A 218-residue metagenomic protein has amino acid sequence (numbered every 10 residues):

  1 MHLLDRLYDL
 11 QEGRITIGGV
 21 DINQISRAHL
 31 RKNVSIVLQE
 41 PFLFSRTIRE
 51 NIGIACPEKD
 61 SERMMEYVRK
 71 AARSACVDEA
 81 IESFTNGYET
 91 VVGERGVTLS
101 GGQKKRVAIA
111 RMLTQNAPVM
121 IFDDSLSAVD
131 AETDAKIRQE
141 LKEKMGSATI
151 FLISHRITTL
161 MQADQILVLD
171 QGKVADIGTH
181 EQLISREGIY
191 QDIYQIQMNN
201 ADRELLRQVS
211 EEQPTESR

Functional and structural regions predicted by a protein language model:
L4-D5: Helix-to-loop junction immediately C-terminal to a conserved catalytic motif
E12-G19, Q24, R31, R49-E94 (+2 more regions): ABC ATPase nucleotide-binding domain helical subdomain, centered on the C-loop/LSGGQ "ABC signature"
T16-G18, V68-R69, D78-V107, N116 (+3 more regions): ABC-fold ATPase nucleotide-binding domain signature/coupling loops
A28, V34-Q39, F151: ABC nucleotide-binding domain signature
S83, G87, Q139, M161-R218: C-terminal portion of ABC ATPase nucleotide-binding domains
I109, I153: Hydrophobic anchor residue at the start of the ABC signature
T114-P118, S147: A short, proline-enriched helix->beta-strand linker immediately N-terminal to the Walker B motif in ABC-type P-loop
E143-L152: Conserved catalytic loops of ABC-family nucleotide-binding domains
